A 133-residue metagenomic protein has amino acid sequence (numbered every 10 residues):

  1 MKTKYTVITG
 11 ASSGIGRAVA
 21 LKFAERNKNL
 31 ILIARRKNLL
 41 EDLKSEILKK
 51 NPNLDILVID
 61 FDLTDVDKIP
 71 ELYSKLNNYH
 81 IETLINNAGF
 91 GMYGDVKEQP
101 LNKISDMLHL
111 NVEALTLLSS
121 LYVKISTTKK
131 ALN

Functional and structural regions predicted by a protein language model:
K4, I81, S126-N133: Active-site loop of short-chain dehydrogenase/reductase
Y5, S12-G14: Conserved glycine-rich cofactor-binding loop
R26-D42: Conserved glycine-rich Rossmann-like NAD(P)H-binding loop of the short-chain dehydrogenase/reductase
L57-E71, L101: The beta1-alpha1 cofactor-binding region of Rossmann-like NAD(H)/NADP(H)-dependent oxidoreductases
I85, L118-Y122: Hydrophobic positions on the long internal alpha-helix of Rossmann-like NAD(P)-dependent oxidoreductase domains
N87-M92: Conserved NAD(P)H cofactor-binding loop of Rossmann-fold oxidoreductase domains
D95-V96, P100-L108: Substrate-binding pocket helix/loop in short-chain dehydrogenase/reductase
